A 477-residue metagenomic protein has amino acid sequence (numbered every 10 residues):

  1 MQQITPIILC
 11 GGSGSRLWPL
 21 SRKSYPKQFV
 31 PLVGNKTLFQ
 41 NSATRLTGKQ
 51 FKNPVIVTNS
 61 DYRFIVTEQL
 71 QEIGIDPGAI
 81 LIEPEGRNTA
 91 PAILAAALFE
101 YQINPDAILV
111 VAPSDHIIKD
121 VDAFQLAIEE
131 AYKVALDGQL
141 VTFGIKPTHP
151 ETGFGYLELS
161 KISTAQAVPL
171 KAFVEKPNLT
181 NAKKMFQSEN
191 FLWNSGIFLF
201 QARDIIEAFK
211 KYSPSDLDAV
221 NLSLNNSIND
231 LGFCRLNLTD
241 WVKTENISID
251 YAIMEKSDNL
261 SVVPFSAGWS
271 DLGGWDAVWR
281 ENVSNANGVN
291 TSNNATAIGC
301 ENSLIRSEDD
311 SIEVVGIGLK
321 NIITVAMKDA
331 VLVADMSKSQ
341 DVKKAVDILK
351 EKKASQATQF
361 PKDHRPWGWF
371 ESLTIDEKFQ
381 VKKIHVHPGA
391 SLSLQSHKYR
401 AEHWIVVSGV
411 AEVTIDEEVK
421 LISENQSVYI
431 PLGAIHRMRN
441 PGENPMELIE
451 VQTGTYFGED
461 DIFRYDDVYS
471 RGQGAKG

Functional and structural regions predicted by a protein language model:
M1-I8, S15-P19, K23, P31-P113 (+2 more regions): Conserved N-terminal catalytic core of the sugar/cofactor nucleotidyltransferase
Q2-Q3, R203-I405, V410-Y429, H436 (+4 more regions): Left-handed beta-helix
L9, A112, V406, V451: Catalytic metal- and UDP-sugar-binding loop of GT-A-like glycosyltransferases, i.e., residues flanking the conserved
F29, F39, A96, D115 (+4 more regions): Residue-level signal for inorganic ion chemistry
L109, N190, I197-F198, S270 (+2 more regions): A residue-level structural signature of the nucleotidyltransferase/glycosyltransferase Rossmann-like core
I117-I118, V428: A short, conserved beta-strand element in the Rossmann-like catalytic core that flanks the donor/metal-binding loop
D120-K243, S261: Conserved core of the sugar-phosphate nucleotidyltransferase
L448: Noncatalytic nucleic-acid binding interfaces
